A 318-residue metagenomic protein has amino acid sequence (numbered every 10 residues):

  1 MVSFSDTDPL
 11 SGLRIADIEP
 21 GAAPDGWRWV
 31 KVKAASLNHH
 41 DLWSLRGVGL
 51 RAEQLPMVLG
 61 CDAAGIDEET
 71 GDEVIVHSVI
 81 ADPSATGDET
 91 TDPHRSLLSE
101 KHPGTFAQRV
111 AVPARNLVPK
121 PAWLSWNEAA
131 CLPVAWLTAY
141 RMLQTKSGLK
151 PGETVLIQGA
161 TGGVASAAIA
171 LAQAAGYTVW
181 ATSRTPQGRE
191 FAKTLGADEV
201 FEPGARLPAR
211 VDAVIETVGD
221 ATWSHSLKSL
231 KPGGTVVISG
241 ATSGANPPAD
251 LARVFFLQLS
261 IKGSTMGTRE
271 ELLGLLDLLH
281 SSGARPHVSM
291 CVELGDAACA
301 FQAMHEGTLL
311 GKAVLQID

Functional and structural regions predicted by a protein language model:
E19-S36, V48-T86, L98-G104, W123: Glycine-rich beta-strand-centered segment in the early N-terminal region that forms part of a ligand/cofactor-binding
K33-A34, V79-I80, A160, A241 (+1 more regions): Short, surface-exposed secondary-structure boundary micro-motifs
E73, N127-A205: Mid-domain Rossmann-like dinucleotide-binding core that forms the NAD(H)/NADP(H) cofactor-binding site
H77-G159: NAD(P)H dinucleotide-binding glycine-rich loop of Rossmann-like/cofactor-binding domains, especially the beta1-alpha1
W180, E190-S260: Glycine-rich cofactor phosphate-binding loops and adjacent beta1-alpha1 units of small-molecule cofactor enzyme domains
T185, T242, G267: Residues in the short beta-alpha loop(s) of Rossmann-like NAD(P)-binding domains
P232-V237, P248-M290: Rossmann-fold dehydrogenase core element
R269-D318: C-terminal hydrophobic helical "lid"/dimerization subdomain of Rossmann-like NAD(P)H-dependent oxidoreductases
